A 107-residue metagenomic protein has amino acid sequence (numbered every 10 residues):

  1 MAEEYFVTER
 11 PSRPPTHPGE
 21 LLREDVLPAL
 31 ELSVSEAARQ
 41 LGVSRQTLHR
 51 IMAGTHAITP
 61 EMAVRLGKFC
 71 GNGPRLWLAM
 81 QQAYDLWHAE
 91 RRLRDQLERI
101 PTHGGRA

Functional and structural regions predicted by a protein language model:
M1-E24, A29-L30, D95, R99-P101 (+1 more regions): N-terminal flexible/basic segments that precede or flank functional cores
P11, E20, V26, E31-V34 (+3 more regions): Recognition helices and adjacent regulatory flanks at domain boundaries
P28, R39, K68: Alpha-helical residues within the helix-turn-helix
E31-R50: Short alpha-helical DNA-recognition segment
S44, T55, C70, Q81-Y84: The DNA-recognition helices of helix-turn-helix-type DNA-binding domains
T55-K68: Short, basic-rich loop-to-helix N-cap that marks the start of a DNA-contacting helix
L78-A107: Short, charged recognition helix plus adjacent turn of helix-turn-helix-like nucleic-acid-binding domains
